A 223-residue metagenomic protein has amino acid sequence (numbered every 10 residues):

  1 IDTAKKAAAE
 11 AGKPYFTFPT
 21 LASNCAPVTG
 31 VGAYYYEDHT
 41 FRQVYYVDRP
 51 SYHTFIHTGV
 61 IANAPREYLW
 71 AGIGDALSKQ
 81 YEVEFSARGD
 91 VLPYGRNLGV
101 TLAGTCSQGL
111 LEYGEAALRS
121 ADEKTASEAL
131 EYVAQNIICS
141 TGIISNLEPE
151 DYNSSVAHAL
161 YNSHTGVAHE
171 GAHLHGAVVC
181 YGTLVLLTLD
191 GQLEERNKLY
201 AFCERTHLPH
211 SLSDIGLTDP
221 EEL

Functional and structural regions predicted by a protein language model:
I1-K6, C25-V28, N153: Short glycine/serine/threonine-rich phosphate/pyrophosphate-binding segments that cradle anionic phosphate groups
I1-Y15, A116-A129: N-terminal small/polar loop signature for handling phosphorylated ligands or for N-terminal nucleophile
E10-L102: A glycine/threonine-rich phosphate-anchoring loop and its flanking beta-alpha core in nucleotide/phosphate-binding
P93-A201: Active-site segments that bind and position negatively charged phosphate/pyrophosphate groups
Q192-L223: C-terminal charged capping/lid subdomain of soluble metabolic enzymes
